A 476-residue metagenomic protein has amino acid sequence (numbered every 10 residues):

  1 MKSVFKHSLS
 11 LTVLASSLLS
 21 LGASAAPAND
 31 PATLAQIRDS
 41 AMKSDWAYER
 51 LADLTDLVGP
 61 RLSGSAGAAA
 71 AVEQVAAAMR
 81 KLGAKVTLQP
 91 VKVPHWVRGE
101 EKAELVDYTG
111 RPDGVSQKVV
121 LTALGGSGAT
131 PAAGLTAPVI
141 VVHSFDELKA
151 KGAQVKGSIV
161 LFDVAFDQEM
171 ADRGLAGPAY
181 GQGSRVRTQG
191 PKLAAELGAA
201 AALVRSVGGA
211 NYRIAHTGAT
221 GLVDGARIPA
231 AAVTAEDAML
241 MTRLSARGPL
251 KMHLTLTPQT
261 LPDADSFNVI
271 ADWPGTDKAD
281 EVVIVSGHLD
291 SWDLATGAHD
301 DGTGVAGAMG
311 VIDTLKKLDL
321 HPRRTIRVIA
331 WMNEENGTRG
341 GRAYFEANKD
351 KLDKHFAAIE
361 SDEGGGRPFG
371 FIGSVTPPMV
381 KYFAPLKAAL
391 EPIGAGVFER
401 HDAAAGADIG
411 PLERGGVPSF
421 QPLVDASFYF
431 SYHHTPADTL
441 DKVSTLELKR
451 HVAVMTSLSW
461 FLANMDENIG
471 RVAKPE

Functional and structural regions predicted by a protein language model:
S8-S20: Bacterial N-terminal signal peptides
A26-T33, A52, D56-D172: Noncatalytic luminal/extracellular "stalk/propeptide" segments of secretory-pathway proteins
A28-S65, V91, I214-L222, D290 (+2 more regions): N-terminal capping segment at the start of a domain
A32-T33, Y108, V120-G152, T220-A298 (+2 more regions): Soluble metallo-hydrolase cores and metallopeptidase-like ectodomains found primarily in the secretory/periplasmic
L34-M42, D56-A66, G126, A137-F145 (+8 more regions): Second-shell loop/turn segments in exported
E49, D313-R339: Short helix-loop-beta-strand segments that form the rim/entrance of peptidase-like active sites
R80, G110, A132, A137 (+6 more regions): Metal-dependent peptidase/peptidase-like ectodomains
D313, K317, F430-E476: His/Asp/Glu-rich mid-to-C-terminal helical/loop segments that flank catalytic regions of hydrolases
